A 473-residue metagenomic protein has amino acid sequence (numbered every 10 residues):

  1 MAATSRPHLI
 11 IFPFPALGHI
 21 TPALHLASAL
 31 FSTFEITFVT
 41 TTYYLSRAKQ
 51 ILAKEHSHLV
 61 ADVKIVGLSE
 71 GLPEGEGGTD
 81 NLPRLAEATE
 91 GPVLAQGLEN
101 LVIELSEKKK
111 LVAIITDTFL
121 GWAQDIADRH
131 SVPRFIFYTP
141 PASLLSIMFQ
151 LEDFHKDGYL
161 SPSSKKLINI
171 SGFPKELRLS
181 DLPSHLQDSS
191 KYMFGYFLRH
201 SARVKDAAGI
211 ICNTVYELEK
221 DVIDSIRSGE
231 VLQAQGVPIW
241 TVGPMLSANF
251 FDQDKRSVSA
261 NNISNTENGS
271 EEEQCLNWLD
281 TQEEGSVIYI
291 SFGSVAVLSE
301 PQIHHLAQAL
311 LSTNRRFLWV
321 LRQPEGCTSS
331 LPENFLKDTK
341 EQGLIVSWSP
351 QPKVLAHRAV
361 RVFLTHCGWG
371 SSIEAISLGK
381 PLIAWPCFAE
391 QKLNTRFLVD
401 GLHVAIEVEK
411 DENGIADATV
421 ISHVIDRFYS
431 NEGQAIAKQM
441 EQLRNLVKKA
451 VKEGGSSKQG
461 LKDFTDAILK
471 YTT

Functional and structural regions predicted by a protein language model:
M1-T473: Glycosyltransferase specificity loop/lid
